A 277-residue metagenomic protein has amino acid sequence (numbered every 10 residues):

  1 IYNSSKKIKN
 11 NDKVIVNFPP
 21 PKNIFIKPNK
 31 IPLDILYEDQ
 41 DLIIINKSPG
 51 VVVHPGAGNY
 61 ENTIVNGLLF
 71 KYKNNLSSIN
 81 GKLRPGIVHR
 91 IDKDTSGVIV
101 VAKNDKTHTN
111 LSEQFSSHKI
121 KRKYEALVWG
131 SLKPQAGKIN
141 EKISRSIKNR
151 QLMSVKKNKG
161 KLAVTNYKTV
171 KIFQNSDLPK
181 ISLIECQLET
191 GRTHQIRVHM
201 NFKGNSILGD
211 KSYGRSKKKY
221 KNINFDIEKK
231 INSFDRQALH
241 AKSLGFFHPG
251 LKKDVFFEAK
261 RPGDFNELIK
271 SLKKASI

Functional and structural regions predicted by a protein language model:
I1-I277: RNA pseudouridine synthases
